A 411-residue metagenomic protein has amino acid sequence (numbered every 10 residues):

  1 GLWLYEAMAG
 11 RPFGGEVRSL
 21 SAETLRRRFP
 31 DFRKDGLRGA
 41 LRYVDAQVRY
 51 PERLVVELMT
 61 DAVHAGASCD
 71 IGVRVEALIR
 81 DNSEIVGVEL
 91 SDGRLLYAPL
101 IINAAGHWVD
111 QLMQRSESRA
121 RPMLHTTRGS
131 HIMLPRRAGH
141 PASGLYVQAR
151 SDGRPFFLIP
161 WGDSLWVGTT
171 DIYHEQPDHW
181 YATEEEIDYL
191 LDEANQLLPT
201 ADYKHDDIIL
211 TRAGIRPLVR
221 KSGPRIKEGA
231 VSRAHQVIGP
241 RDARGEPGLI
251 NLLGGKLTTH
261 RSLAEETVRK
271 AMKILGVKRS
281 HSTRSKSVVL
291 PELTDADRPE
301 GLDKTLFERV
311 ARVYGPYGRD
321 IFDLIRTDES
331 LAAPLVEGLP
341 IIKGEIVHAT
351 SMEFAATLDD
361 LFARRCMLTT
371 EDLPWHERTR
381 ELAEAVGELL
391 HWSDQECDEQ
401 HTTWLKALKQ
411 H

Functional and structural regions predicted by a protein language model:
G1-R28, F156, F307, P316: Dinucleotide-binding Rossmann-like beta1-alpha1 core, especially the glycine-rich loop that anchors the ADP
E6-G10, R26-A65, G87, T170-D178 (+1 more regions): Helix-loop-beta segment of a Rossmann-like dinucleotide-binding subdomain
V17, R53, D61, Q114 (+2 more regions): C-terminal catalytic lobe of FAD-dependent flavoproteins
S68-D70, I209: General small-molecule cofactor/ligand-binding pocket signal
I71-V86: A conserved short coil-to-beta-strand element within the FAD-binding core of flavoproteins
S91-L100: Core beta-strand elements of the Rossmann-like FAD/NAD(P) dinucleotide-binding domain in flavoenzyme oxidoreductases
A105-G106: Glycine-rich, N-terminal phosphate-binding loop of Rossmann-like dinucleotide-binding domains
D372-W375, H391-H411: C-terminal amphipathic alpha-helical interaction region
